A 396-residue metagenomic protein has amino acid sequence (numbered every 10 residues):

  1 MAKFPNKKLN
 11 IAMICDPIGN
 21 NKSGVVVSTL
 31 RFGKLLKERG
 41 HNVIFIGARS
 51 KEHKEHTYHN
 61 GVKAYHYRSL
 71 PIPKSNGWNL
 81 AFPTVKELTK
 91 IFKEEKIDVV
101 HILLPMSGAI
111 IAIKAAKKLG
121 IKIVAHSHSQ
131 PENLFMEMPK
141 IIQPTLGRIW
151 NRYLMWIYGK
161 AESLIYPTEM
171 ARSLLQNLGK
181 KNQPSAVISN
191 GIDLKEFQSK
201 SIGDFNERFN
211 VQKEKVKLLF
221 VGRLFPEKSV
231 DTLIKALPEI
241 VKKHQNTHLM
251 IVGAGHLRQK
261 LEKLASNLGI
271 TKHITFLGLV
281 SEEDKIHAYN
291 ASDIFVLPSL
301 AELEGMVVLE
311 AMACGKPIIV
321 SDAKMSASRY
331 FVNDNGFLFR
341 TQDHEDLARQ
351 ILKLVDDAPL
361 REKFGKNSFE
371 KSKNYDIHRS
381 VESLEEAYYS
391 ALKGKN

Functional and structural regions predicted by a protein language model:
M1-H56, N60-H66, E382-E385, Y389: N-terminal subdomain of nucleotide-sugar transferases
R49, M170, G191: Carbohydrate-associated surface elements
F92, Y158, L279-V280, H287-S292: Short alpha-helical donor nucleotide-sugar binding micro-motif in glycosyltransferases
Q198-V211, K217: A short helix/loop element that forms part of the nucleotide-sugar donor recognition site in Leloir-type
Q212-K228, I234-L237: Conserved donor-binding/catalytic core segment of Leloir-type glycosyltransferases
L300: Aromatic "clamp/platform" in nucleotide-sugar-dependent glycosyltransferases that forms part of the donor/acceptor
P317-D322: Short hydrophobic beta-strand element within catalytic cores of glycosyltransferases and related nucleotide-activated
N333, F337-H344, K353-P359: Conserved acidic donor-binding segment of nucleotide-sugar-dependent glycosyltransferases
